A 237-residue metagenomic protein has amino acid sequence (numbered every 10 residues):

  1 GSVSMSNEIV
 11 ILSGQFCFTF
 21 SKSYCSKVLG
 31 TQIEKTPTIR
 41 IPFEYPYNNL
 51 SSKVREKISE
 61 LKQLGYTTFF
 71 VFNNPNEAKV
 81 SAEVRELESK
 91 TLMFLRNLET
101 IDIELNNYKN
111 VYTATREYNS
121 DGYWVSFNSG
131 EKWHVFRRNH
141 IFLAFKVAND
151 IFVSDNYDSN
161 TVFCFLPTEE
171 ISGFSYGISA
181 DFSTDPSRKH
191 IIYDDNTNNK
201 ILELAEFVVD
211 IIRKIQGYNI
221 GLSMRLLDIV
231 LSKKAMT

Functional and structural regions predicted by a protein language model:
G1: ATP phosphate-binding glycine-rich loop and adjacent ATP-lid/helix-beta elements within ATP-binding kinase/ATPase
S6-T237: GHKL/Bergerat-fold ATPase module
